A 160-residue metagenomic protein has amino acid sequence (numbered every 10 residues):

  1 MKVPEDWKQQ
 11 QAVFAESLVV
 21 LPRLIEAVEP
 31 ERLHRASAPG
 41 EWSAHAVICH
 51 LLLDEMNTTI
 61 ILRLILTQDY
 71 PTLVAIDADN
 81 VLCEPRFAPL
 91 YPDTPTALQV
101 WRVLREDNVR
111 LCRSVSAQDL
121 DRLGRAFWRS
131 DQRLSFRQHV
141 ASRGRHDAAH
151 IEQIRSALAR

Functional and structural regions predicted by a protein language model:
M1-E16, V20: Extreme N-terminal tail/first-helix region
E5-K8, D93-L98, H139-V140: Active-site rim elements
W7, F14, G40-A44, L51 (+3 more regions): Hydrophobic alpha-helical segments and helix-packing faces
V13-S17, L82-D121: Acidic/histidine-rich alpha-helical segments that form the ligand environment of transition-metal centers
A15-E26, M56-R63, R102-S116, A148-R155: Structural signal for well-ordered, non-membrane alpha-helices
A15-S43: Long, hydrophobic N-terminal alpha-helical segment
H34-E84, V109, D121-R160: Short, contiguous alpha-helical
